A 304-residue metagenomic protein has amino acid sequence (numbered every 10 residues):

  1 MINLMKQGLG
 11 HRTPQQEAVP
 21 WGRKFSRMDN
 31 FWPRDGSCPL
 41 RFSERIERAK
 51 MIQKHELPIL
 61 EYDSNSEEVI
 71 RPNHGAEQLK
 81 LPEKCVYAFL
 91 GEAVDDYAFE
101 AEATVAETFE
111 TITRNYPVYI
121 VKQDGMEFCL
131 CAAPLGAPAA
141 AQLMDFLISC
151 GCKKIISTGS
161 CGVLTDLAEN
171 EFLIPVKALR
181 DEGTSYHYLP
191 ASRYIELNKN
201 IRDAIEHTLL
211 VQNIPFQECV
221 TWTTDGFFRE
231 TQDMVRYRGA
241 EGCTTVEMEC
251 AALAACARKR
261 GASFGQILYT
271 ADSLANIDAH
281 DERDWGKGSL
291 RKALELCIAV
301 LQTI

Functional and structural regions predicted by a protein language model:
R48-I195, K199-D203: Metabolite-binding pocket within alpha/beta catalytic cores that recognizes anionic/polar moieties
I148-S149, G239, R258: Non-catalytic positions within long, well-ordered alpha-helices that form the structural scaffold/packing of enzyme
I195-A240: Active-site rim beta-loop-alpha module in soluble metabolic enzymes
A251-W285: Zn-dependent metallopeptidase/amidohydrolase metal-coordination segment
L274-I304: His/Asp/Glu-rich mid-to-C-terminal helical/loop segments that flank catalytic regions of hydrolases
